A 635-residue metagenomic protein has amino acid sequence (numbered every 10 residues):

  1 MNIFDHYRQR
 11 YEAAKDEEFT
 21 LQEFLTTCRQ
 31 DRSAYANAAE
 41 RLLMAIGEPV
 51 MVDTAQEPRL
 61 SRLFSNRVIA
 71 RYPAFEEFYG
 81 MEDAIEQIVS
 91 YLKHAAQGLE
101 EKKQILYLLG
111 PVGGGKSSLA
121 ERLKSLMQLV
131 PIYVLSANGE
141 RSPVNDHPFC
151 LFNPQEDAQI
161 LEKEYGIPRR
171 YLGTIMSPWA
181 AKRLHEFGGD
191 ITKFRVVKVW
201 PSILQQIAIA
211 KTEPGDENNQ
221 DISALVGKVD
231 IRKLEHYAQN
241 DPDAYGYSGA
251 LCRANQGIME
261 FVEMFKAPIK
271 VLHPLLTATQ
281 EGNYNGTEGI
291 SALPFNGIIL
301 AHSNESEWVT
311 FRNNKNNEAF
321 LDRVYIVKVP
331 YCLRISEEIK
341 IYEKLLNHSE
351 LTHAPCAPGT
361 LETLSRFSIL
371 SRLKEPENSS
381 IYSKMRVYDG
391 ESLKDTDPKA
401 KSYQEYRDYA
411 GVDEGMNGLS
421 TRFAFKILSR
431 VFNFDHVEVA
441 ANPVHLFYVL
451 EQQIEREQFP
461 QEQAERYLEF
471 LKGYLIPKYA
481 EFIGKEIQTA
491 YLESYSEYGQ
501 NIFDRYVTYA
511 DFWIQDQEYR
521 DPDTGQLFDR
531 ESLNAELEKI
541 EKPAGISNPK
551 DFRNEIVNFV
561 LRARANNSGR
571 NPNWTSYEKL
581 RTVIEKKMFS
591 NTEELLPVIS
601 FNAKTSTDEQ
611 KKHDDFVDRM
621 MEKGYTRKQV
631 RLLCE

Functional and structural regions predicted by a protein language model:
M1-E40: Long, basic/Gly/Ser/Thr-rich N-terminal segments that mediate initial subcellular attachment or targeting
R32-E635: Conserved ASCE/P-loop NTPase catalytic core
